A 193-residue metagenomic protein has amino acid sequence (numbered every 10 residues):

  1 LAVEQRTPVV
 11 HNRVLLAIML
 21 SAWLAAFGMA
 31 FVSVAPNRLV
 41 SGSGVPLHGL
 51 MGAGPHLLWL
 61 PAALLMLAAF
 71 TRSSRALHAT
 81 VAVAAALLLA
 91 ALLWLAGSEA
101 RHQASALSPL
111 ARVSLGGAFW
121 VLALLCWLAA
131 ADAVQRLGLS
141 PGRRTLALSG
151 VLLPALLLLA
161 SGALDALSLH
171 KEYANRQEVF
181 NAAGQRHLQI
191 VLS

Functional and structural regions predicted by a protein language model:
L1, L192-S193: Short amphipathic alpha-helical segments with coiled-coil-like heptad repeat character
L1-R186: N-terminal, non-cleaved signal-anchor transmembrane helix
H187-V191: Loop-to-transmembrane-helix entry motif
